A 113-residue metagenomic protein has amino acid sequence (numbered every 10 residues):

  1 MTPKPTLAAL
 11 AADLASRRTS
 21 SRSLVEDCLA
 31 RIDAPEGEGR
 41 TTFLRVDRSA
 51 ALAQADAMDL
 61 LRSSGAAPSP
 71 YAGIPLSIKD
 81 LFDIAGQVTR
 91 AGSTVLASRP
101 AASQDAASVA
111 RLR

Functional and structural regions predicted by a protein language model:
M1-Q54: An N-terminal boundary/leader segment
L7, R62, D105-A106: Generic non-transmembrane alpha-helix signal with a bias for helix starts/N-cap capping motifs
L10, S108-V109: Short, hydrophobic alpha-helical packing/hinge segments within bilobed ligand-binding/sensory domains
R18, G65-A67, Q87: Conserved SET/PR domain catalytic loop and adjacent active-site segment of histone-lysine N-methyltransferases
R22-E26, P75, V109: Hydrophobic face of alpha-helices
E38, P70-S108: Enzymes and membrane/adaptor proteins characterized by extended Gly/Ser/Thr/Asp/Glu-rich, aromatic-dotted
R48-Y71, I78, A97-A102: Flexible, acidic active-site loops/lids enriched in D/E/S/T/G that coordinate Mg2+ and/or position polar
L112: Nucleotide-cofactor and metal-assisted catalytic machinery
